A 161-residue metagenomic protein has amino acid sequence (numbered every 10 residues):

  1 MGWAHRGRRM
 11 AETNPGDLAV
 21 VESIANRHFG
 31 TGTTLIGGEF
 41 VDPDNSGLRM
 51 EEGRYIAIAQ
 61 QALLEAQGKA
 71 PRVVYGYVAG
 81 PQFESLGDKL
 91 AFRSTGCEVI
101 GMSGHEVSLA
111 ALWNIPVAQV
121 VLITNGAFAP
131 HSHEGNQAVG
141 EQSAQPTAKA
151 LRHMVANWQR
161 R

Functional and structural regions predicted by a protein language model:
M1-R161: Glycine-rich phosphate- or other oxyanion-binding loops that anchor nucleotides, phosphorylated ligands
